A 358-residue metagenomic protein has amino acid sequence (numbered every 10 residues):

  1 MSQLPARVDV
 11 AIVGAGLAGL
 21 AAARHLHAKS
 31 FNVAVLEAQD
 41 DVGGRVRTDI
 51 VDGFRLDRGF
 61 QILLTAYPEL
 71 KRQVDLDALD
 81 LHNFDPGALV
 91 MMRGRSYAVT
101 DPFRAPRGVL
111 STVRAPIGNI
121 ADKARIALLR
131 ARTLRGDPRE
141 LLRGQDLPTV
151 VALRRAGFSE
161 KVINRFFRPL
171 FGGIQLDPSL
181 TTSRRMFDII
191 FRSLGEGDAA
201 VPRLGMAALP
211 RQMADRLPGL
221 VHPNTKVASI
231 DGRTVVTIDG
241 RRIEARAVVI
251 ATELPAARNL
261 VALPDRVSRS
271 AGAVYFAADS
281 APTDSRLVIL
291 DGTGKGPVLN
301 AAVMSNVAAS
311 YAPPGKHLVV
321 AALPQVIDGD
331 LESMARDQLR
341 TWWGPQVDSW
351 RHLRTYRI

Functional and structural regions predicted by a protein language model:
S2-A6, A228-S333, D337-W343: Mid-domain catalytic core of redox enzymes that form a hydrophobic substrate pocket/lid adjacent to a catalytic redox
V8-V35: N-terminal Rossmann-like FAD-binding beta1-loop-alpha1 element of flavoenzymes
H27-V51: Glycine-rich FAD pyrophosphate-binding loop
D49-Q73: N-terminal glycine-rich dinucleotide-binding loop that anchors FAD/FMN and/or NAD(P) in oxidoreductases
Q61-P68, L141-Q145, A156, R192-A214 (+1 more regions): Short beta-strand to alpha-helix junction loop
Y67-K71, D80-L180, F191-E196: Mobile amphipathic helical/loop "lid" adjacent to a hydrophobic cofactor/ligand pocket
I174-Q175, E332-I358: Flavin (FAD/FMN) cofactor-binding core of flavoprotein oxidoreductases
F187-I238, I243: Helical element adjacent to the flavin cofactor pocket in flavoenzyme catalytic cores
